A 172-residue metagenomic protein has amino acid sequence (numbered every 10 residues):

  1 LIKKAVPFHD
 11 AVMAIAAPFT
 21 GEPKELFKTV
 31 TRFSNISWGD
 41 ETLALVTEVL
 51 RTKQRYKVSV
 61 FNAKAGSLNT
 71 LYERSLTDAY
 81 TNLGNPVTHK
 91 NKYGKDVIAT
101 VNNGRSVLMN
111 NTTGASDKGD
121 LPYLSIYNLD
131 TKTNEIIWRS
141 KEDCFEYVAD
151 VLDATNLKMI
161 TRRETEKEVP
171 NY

Functional and structural regions predicted by a protein language model:
L1-Y172: Peripheral, non-catalytic segments that deliver or gate enzyme domains
